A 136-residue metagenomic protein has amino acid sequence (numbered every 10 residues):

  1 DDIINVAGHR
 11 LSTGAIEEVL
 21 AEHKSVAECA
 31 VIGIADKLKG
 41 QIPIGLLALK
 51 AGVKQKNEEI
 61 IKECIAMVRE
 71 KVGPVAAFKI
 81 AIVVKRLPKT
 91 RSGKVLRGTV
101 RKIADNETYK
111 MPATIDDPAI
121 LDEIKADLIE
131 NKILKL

Functional and structural regions predicted by a protein language model:
D1-A76, R86, R91-V95, T99-K102 (+1 more regions): AMP-binding/adenylate-forming catalytic core of the ANL superfamily
A81-V84: General small-molecule cofactor/ligand-binding pocket signal
K102-T108: Short arginine-rich
E123-L136: A cross-kingdom feature marking charged/low-complexity
